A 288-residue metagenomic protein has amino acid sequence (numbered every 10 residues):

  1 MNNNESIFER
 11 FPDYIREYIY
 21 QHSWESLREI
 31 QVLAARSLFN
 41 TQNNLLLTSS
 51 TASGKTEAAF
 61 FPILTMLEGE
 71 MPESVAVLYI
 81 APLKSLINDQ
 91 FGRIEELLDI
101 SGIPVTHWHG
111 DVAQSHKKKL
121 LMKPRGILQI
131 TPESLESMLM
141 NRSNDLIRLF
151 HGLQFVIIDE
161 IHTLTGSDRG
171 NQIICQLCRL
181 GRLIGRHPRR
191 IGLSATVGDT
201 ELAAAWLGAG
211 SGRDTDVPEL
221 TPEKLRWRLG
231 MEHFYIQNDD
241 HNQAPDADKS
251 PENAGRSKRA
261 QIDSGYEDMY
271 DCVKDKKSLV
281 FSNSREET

Functional and structural regions predicted by a protein language model:
N2-T48: Conserved pre-motif I regulatory segment
R36-T41, E57-P72, R93-E95, C178-R182: Walker A/P-loop NTP-binding motif
Q42-I63, S167: Walker A/P-loop
T65-Q90, L183-H187: Conserved SF1/SF2 helicase motif Ia
G69-E70, G110-Q154, T165: Conserved helix/coil segment N-terminal to the catalytic DExD/H
L86-H109, W206-G212: Conserved helix-turn-beta segment of the N-terminal RecA-like "Helicase ATP-binding" lobe in SF1/SF2 helicases
S143-H151, G166-P188: Short, conserved "post-DEAD/DEAH" coupling segment immediately C-terminal to helicase motif II within the SF2/RecA-like
C178, R189-S284, T288: Conserved interdomain linker/interface between the two RecA-like ATPase lobes of SF2 helicase motors
